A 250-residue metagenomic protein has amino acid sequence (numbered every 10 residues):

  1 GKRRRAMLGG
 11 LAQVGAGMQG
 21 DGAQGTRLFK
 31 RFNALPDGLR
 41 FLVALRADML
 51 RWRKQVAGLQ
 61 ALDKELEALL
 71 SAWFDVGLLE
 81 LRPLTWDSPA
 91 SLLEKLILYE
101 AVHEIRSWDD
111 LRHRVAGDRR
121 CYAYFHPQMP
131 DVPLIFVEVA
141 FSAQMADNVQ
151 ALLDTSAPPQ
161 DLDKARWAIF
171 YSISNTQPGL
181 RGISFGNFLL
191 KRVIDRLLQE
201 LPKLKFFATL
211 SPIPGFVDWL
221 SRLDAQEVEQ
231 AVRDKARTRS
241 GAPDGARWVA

Functional and structural regions predicted by a protein language model:
G1-A250: Extended, composition-driven regions rather than compact fold-specific motifs
